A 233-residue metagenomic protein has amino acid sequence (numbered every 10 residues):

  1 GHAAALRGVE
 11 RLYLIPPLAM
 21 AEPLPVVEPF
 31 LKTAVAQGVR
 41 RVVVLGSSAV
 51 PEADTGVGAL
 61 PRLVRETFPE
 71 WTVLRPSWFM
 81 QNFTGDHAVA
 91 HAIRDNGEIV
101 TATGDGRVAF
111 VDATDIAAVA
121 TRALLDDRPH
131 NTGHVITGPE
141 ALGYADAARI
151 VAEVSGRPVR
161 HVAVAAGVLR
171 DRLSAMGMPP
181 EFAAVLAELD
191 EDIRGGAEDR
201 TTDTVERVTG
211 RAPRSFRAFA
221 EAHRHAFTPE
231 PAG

Functional and structural regions predicted by a protein language model:
R7-V9, P16-R41, S47-R160, V164 (+4 more regions): Oxidoreductase cofactor-interface core, primarily capturing Rossmann-like NAD(P)-dependent enzymes
Y13-P16, F227: Short amphipathic alpha-helical segments enriched in hydrophobics
G46-S47, A212: Catalytic nucleophile serine of serine hydrolases, specifically the conserved "nucleophile elbow" pentapeptide
G167-G233: A hydrophobic C-terminal alpha-helical subdomain
